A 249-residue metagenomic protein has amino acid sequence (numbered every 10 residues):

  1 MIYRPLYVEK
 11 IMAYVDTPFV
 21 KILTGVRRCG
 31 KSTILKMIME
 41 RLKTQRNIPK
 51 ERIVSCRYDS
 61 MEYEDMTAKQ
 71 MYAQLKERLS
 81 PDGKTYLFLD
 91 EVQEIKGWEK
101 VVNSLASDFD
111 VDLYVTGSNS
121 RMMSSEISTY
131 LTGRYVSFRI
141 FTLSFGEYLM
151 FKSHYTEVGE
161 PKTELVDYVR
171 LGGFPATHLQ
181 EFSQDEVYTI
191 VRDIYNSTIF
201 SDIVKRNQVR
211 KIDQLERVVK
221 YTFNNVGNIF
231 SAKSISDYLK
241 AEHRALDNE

Functional and structural regions predicted by a protein language model:
I2-P18: Pre-Walker A adenine-sensing motif
L23: Hydrophobic anchor at the beta1->P-loop junction of P-loop NTPases
V26: P-loop (Walker A) phosphate-binding loop of NTP-binding proteins
K31-S32: Conserved lysine of the Walker
V54-T85: Short glycine-rich substrate-engagement loop in P-loop NTPases that contacts/grips substrate
D112-S118, R139: Structural recognition of the conserved hydrophobic beta-strand(s) that form the central parallel beta-sheet of P-loop
R121-S137, K152-S153: Short regulatory helix/loop adjacent to the ATP-binding pocket of P-loop NTPases
T142, G146-E249: Interdomain hinge/linker elements that couple catalytic modules in large macromolecular machines
